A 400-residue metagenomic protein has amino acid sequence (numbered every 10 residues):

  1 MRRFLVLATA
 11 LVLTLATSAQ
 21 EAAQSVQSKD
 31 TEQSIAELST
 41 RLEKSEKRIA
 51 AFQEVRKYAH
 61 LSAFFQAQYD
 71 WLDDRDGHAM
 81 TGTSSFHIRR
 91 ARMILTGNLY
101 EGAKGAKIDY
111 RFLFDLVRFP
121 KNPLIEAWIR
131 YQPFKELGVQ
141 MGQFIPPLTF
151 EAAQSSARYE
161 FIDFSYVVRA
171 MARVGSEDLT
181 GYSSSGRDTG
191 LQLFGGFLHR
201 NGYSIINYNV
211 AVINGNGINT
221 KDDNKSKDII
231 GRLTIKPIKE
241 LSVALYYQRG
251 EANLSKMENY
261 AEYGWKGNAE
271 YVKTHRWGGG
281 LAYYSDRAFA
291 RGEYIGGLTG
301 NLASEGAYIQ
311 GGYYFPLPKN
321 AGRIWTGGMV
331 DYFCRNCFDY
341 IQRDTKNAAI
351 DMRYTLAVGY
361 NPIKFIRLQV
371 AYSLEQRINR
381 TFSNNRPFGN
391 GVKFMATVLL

Functional and structural regions predicted by a protein language model:
F4-L13: Sec-dependent N-terminal signal peptides
L11, T17-Q66: N-terminal periplasmic/intermembrane-space "pro-region" immediately following the signal or transit peptide
E32-I35, P237, E258: Feature marks flexible
S39-R41, E46, Y203-I205, E240-V243 (+2 more regions): Short, structured loop/turn "capping" segments at alpha-beta junctions
I49-A50, D178-T180, W265-N268: Short, P/G- and charge-enriched loop/turn segments at secondary-structure junctions
E54-D73, H78-G215, D223-K227, T234-V243 (+3 more regions): Outer membrane beta-barrel
H78-M80, Q143, V243-L400: Outer-membrane beta-barrel pore domains
N214-I218, G264-K266: Surface-exposed cleft-lining segments at the edges of enzyme active sites
